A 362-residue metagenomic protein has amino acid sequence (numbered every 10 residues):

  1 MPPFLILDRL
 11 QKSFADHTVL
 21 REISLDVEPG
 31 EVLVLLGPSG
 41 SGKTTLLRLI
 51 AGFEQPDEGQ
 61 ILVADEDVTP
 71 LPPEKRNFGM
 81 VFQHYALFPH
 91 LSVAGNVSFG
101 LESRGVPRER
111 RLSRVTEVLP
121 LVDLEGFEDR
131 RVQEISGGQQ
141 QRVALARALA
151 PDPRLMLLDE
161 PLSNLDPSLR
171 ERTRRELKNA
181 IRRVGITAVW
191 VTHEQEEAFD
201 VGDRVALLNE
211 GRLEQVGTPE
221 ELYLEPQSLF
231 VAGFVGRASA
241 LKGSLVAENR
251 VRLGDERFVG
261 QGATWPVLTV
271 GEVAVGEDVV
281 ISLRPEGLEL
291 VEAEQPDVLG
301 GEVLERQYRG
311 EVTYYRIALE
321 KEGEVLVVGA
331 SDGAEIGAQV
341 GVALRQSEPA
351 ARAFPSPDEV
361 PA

Functional and structural regions predicted by a protein language model:
V32, P73-G79, Q83, L87-F230: ABC ATPase nucleotide-binding domains
L36-P38: The feature captures the beta-strand-to-loop junction immediately N-terminal to the Walker
T44-L47, V143: ABC ATPase nucleotide-binding domain helices that frame the ATP-binding cleft
A51: Helix-to-loop junction immediately C-terminal to a conserved catalytic motif
G59-D67: Conserved ABC transporter NBD signature motif
A238, E248-A362: Non-catalytic connector elements of ABC transporters
